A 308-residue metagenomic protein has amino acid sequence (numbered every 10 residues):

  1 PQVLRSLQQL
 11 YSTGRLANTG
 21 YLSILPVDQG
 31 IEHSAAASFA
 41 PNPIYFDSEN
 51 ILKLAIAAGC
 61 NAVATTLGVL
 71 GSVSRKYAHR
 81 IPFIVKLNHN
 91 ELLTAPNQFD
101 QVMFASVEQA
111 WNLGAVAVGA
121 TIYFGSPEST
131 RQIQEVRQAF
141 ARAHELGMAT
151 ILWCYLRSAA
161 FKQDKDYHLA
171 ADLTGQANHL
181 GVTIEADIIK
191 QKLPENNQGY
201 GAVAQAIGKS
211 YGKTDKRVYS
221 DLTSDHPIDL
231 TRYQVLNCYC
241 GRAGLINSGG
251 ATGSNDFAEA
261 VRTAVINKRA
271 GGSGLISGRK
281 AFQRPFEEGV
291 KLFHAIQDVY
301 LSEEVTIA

Functional and structural regions predicted by a protein language model:
P1-V27: N-terminal basic, low-complexity leaders that serve as flexible interaction/assembly modules and, when applicable, as
Q8-Y11, E32, F282-Q283: Generic, ordered loop/turn and secondary-structure boundary motif
A17, L22, Q29-I246, S254 (+2 more regions): Alpha/beta enzyme core
G250: A C-terminal functional module that forms or caps the active site or interfaces directly with catalytic machinery
A270, F282-A308: C-terminal helical cap(s) of enzyme catalytic domains, especially alpha/beta-barrels
